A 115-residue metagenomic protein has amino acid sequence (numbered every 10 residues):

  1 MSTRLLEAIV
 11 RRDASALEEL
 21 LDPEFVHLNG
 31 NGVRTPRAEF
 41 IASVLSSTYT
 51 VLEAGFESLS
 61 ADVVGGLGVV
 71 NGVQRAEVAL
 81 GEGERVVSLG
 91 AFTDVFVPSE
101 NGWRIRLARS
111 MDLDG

Functional and structural regions predicted by a protein language model:
M1-E19, V26-G115: A beta-strand edge to alpha-helix "cap/lid" segment located at domain peripheries
